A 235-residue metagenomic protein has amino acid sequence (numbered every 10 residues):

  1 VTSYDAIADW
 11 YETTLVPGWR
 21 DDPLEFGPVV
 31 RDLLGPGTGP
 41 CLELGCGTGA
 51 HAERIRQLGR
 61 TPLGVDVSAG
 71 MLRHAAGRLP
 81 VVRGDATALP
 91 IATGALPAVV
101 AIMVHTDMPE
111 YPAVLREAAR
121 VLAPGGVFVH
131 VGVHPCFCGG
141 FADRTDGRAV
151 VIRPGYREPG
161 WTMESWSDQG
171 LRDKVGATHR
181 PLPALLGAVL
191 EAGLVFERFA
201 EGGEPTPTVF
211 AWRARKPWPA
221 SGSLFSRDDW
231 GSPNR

Functional and structural regions predicted by a protein language model:
V1-G37, A50-R54, M71-H74, T206: Conserved class I S-adenosyl-L-methionine
L42-L44, T48-A88: Class I SAM-dependent methyltransferase SAM/SAH-binding core
T87-V99: A short acidic, Gly/Pro-enriched loop at the edge of an enzyme's catalytic core that lines a small-molecule cofactor
A98-Y111: A short SAM/SAH-binding and catalytic strip from SAM-dependent methyltransferases
P112-P124: A short glycine-rich, Lys/Arg-flanked "PGG" loop and its adjoining helix->strand segment in the class I
V127-S165: Conserved class I S-adenosyl-L-methionine
C136-G140, Q169-A184: Acceptor-substrate binding/catalytic loop of class I
G176-F199: Short alpha-helix
